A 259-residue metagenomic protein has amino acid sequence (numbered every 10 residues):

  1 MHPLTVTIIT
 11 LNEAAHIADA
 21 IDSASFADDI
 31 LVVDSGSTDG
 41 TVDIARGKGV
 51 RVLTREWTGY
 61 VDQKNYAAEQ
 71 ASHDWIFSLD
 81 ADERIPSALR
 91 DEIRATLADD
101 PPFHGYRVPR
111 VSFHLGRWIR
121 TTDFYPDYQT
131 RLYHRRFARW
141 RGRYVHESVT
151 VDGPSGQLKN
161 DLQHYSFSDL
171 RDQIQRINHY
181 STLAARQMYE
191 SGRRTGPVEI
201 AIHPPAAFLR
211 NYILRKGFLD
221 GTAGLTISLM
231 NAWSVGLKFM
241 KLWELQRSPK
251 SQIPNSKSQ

Functional and structural regions predicted by a protein language model:
P3-T5: Cell-envelope/extracellular polymer assembly enzymes that use nucleotide-activated donors
I8-F26: Short, well-formed alpha-helical segments that are part of the catalytic scaffolds of diverse glycosyltransferases
A18, D39-K48, A88-L89: Acidic helix N-cap motif at the loop->helix transition within catalytic regions of sugar-transfer enzymes
S23, D34-D43, D80: A conserved acidic beta->alpha catalytic loop
V33, R55, F77-A81: Catalytic metal- and UDP-sugar-binding loop of GT-A-like glycosyltransferases, i.e., residues flanking the conserved
V42-Q70: Conserved donor nucleotide-binding strand/loop of the catalytic core
D62-A68, D74-F77, P86-S248: Catalytic-site signature of metal-activated, phosphate-bearing donor transferases, centered on the GT-A/GT-A-like
S248-Q259: Short, basic, low-complexity termini and linkers enriched in Ser/Thr/Gly/Pro that act as targeting/leader peptides
